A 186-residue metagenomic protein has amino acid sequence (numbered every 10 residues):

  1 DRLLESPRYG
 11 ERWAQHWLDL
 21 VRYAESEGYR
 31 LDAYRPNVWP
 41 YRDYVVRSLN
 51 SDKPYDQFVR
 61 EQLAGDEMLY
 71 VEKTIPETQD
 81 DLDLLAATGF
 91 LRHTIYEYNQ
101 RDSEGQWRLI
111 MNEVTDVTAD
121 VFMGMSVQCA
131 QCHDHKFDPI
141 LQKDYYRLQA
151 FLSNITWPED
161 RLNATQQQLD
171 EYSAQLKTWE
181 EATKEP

Functional and structural regions predicted by a protein language model:
D1-A174: Short, structured secondary-structure elements that scaffold catalytic or ligand/cofactor-binding regions
S173-P186: Long, charged, low-complexity terminal extensions
